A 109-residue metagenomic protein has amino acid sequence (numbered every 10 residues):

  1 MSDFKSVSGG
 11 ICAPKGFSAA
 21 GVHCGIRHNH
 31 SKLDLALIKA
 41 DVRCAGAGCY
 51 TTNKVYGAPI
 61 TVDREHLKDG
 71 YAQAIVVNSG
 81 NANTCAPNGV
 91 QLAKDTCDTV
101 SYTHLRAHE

Functional and structural regions predicted by a protein language model:
M1-C49: N-terminal amphipathic/basic leader segments beginning at the initiator methionine
S31-D34, V55-G57, D69-A74, R106: Short coil/turn connectors at secondary-structure junctions
I38-G70: Active-site-flanking structural segment that lines cofactor/substrate pockets
V55-H66, V90-Y102: Short, well-ordered amphipathic alpha-helical segments that serve as non-catalytic structural scaffolds within diverse
G80: Short beta-strand-loop/turn "lid" adjacent to the catalytic site in phosphate-handling enzymes
N83-N88: A generic structural signal for short coil/turn motifs at secondary-structure boundaries
T103-E109: Conserved small/polar residues in nucleotide/adenosyl-binding loops
